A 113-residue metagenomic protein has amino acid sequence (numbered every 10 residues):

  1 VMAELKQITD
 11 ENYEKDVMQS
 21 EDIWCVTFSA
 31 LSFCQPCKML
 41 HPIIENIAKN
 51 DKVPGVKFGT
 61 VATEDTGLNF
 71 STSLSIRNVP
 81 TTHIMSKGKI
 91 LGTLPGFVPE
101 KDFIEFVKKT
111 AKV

Functional and structural regions predicted by a protein language model:
M2-W24, E100-V113: N-terminal leader/targeting and pre-domain segments
K6-T9, F28-A30, H41-A48, K52-L68: Thiol-based oxidoreductase modules, predominantly thioredoxin-like and allied folds used for disulfide exchange
E14, L68-S71: Short hydrophobic/charged patches on amphipathic alpha-helices used for structural packing and interfaces
E14-I47: Local sequence-structure signature of Cys/Sec-based thiol-disulfide redox active-site neighborhoods
S20-E21, P54, N78: Residue-level preference for short coil/turn positions at secondary-structure junctions
Q35, D65-T66, K101: Short alpha-helical
T72-R77: A short glycine-leucine-enriched loop at secondary-structure breakpoints that most characteristically corresponds
N78-V113: Non-catalytic, surface beta->alpha helical segment in thiol-disulfide oxidoreductase systems
